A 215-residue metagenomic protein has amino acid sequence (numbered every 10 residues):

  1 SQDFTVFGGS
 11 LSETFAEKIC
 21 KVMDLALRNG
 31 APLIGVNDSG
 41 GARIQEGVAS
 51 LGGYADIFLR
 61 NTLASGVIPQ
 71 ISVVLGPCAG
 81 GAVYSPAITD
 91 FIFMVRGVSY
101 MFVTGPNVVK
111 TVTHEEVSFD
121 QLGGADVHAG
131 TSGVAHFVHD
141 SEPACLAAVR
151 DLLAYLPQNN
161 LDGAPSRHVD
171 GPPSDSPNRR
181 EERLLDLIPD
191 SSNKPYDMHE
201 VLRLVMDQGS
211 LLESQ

Functional and structural regions predicted by a protein language model:
S1, M23, L27, N193-Q215: Non-catalytic terminal/interface segments that mediate subunit docking, oligomerization, and allosteric communication
S1-D3, K18-I44, Q215: A structural preference for short, pocket-lining loop segments at secondary-structure junctions
T5-T14, Q45-L51: Flexible beta-alpha connector loops of hexameric P-loop NTPases
G8, V95-G105, E200-S210: Short charge-dense sequence patches
N37-L161: Conserved catalytic cores of soluble enzyme domains, especially glycine-rich substrate-binding beta-alpha loops
F137-L202: Terminal amphipathic helices with adjacent charged low-complexity linkers/tails
